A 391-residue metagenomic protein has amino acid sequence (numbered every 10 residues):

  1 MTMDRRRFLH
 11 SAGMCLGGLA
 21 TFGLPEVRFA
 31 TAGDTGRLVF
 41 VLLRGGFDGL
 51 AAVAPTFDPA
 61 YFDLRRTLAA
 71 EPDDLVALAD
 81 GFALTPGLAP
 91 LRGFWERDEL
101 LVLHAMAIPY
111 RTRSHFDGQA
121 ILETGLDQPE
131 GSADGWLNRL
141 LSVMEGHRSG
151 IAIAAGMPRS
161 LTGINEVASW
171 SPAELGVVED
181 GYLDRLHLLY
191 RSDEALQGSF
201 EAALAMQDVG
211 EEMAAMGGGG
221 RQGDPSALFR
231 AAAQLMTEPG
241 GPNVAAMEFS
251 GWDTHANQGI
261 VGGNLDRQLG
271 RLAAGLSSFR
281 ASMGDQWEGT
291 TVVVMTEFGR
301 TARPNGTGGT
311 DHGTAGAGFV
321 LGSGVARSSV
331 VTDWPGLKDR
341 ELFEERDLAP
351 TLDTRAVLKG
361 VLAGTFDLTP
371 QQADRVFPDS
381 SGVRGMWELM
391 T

Functional and structural regions predicted by a protein language model:
M1-D285, A317-T391: Feature for exported/extracytoplasmic and membrane-associated proteins, marking the mature portion
V41-L42, M295, N305, H312 (+1 more regions): Short glycine- and Lys/Arg-enriched binding-loop motifs that mark or flank ligand-binding interfaces
L276, R280-T307: Metal-dependent active-site segment of extracytoplasmic phospho-/sulfohydrolases and closely related
F298-S329: Histidine-centered active-site microenvironments of extracellular/periplasmic hydrolases and transferases
